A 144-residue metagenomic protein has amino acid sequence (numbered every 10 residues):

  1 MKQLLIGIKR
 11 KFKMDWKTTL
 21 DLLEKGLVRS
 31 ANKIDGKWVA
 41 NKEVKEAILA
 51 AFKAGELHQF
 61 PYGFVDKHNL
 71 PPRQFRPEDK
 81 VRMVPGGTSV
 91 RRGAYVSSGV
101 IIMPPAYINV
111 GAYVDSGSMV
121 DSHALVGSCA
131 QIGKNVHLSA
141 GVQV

Functional and structural regions predicted by a protein language model:
M1-R82: Terminal amphipathic alpha-helical/low-complexity segments used for targeting or macromolecular assembly
R82-V144: Structural signal for interior beta-strand "rungs" in well-ordered beta-sheet cores of soluble enzyme domains
